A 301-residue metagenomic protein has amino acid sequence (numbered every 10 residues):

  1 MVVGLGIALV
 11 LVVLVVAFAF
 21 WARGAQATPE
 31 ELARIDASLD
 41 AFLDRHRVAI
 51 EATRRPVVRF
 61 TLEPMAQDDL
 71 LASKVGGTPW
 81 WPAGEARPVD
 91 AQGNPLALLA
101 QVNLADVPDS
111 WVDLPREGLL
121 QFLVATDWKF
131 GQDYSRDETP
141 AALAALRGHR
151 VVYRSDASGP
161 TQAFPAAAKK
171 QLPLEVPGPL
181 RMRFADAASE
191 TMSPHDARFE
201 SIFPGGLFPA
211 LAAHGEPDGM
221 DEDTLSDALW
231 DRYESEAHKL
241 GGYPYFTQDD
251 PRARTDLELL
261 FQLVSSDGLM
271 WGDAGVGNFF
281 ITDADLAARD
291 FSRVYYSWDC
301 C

Functional and structural regions predicted by a protein language model:
M1-I7: Short, hydrophobic alpha-helical membrane anchors of single-pass surface/secreted proteins
I7-C301: Preference for intrinsically disordered or flexible, low-complexity segments and adjacent hinge/connector residues
